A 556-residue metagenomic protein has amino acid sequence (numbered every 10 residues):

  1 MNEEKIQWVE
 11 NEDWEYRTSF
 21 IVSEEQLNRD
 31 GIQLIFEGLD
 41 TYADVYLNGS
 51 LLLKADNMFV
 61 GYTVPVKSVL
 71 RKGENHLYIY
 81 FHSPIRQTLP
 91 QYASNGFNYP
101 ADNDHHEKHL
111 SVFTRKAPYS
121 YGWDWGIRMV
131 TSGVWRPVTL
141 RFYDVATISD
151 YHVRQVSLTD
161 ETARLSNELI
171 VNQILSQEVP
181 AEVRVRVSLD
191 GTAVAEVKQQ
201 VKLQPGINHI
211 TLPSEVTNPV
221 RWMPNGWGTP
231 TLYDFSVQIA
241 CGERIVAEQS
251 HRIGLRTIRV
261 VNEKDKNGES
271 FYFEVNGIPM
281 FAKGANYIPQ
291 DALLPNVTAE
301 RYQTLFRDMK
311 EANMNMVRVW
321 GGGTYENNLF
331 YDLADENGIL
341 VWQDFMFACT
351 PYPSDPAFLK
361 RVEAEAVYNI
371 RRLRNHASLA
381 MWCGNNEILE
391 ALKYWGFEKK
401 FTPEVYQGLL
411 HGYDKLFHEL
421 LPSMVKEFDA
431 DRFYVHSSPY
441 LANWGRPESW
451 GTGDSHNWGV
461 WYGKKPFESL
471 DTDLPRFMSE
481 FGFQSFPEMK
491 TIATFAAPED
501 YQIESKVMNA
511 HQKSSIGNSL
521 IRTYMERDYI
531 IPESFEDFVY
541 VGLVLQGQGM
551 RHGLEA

Functional and structural regions predicted by a protein language model:
M1-M316, G459, G463, L474 (+2 more regions): Secreted/periplasmic carbohydrate-active enzymes, especially glycoside hydrolases
M58, D124-I127, P224, N286-A299 (+4 more regions): The substrate-binding groove and active-site-proximal loops of carbohydrate-active enzymes, especially glycoside
E74, M280, K310-V317, D335-L340 (+2 more regions): Loop/turn elements at helix/coil->beta-strand transitions in domains of secreted/extracellular proteins
Y119, G126-G133, W382, L389 (+3 more regions): Substrate-binding clefts and catalytic carboxylate motifs of secreted carbohydrate-active enzymes
E263-F271, N327-L329, A364-R372: Alpha-helical scaffolding within the catalytic cores of extracellular/periplasmic polymer-degrading hydrolases
K283-A285, V317-V319, V341-Q343, V435 (+1 more regions): Hydrophobic faces of well-ordered beta-strands that scaffold small-molecule active sites in alpha/beta enzyme cores
M316-V362, P447-K464: Aromatic-lined substrate-binding rim segments of carbohydrate-active enzymes
E336, Y352-G445: Active-site neighborhood of glycoside hydrolase catalytic domains
